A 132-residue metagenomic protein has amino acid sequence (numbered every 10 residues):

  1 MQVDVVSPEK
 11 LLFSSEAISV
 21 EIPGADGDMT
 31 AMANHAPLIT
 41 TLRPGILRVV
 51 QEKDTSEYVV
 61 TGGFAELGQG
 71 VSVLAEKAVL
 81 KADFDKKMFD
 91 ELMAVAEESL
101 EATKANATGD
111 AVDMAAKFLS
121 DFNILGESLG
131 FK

Functional and structural regions predicted by a protein language model:
M1: Short beta-strand/loop motifs in extracellular/secreted proteins, especially within beta-sandwich accessory domains
D4-V95: Compact, glycine-rich, soluble single-domain proteins
A78-K132: Acidic/glycine-rich phosphate/pyrophosphate-binding loops and surrounding catalytic core that coordinate Mg2+
